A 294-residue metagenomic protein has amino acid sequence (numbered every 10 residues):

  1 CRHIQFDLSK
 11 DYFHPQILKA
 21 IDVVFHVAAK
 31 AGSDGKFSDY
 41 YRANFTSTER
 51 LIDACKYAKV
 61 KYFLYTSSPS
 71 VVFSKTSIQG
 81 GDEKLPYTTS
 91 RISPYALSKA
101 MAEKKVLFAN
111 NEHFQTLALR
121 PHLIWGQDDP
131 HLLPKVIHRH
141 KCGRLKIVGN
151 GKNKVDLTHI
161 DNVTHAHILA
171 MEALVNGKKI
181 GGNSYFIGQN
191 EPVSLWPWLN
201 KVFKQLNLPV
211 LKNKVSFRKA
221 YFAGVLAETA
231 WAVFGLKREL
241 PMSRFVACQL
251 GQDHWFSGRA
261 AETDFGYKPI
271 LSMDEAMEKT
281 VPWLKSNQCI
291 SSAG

Functional and structural regions predicted by a protein language model:
R2-T46, R50, A54, S74: NAD(P)H-binding glycine-rich loop region in Rossmannoid oxidoreductase-like domains and their noncatalytic homologs
K10, V23, T46-R50, Y62 (+3 more regions): Conserved cofactor-binding/catalytic machinery of classical short-chain dehydrogenase/reductase
R42, S77-I124, L145: Catalytic helix-loop patch of NAD(P)-dependent Rossmann-fold dehydrogenases
R50-P94: Conserved Rossmann-fold NAD(P)-dependent oxidoreductase catalytic core, especially the SDR/UDP-sugar
L97, M101-A102, D129-K135, G149-A173 (+1 more regions): Substrate-positioning beta->alpha
K135-L157, L211-H254: Alpha-helical membrane-targeting segments
A173-L240, G258, D274-V281, S291-A293: Mid/C-terminal beta-alpha module of Rossmann-like enzyme folds, strongest in SDR-family dehydrogenases/epimerases
